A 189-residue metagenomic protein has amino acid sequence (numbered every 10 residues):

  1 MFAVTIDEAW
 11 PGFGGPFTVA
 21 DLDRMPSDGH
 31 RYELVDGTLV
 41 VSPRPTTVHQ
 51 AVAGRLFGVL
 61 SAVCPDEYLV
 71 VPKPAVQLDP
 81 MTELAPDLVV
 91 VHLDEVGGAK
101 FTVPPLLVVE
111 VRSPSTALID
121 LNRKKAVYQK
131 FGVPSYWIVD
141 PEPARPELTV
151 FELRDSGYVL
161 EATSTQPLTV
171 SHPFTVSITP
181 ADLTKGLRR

Functional and structural regions predicted by a protein language model:
M1-R189: Gly/Pro/Ser/Thr-rich low-complexity, intrinsically disordered segments predominantly at protein N-termini
